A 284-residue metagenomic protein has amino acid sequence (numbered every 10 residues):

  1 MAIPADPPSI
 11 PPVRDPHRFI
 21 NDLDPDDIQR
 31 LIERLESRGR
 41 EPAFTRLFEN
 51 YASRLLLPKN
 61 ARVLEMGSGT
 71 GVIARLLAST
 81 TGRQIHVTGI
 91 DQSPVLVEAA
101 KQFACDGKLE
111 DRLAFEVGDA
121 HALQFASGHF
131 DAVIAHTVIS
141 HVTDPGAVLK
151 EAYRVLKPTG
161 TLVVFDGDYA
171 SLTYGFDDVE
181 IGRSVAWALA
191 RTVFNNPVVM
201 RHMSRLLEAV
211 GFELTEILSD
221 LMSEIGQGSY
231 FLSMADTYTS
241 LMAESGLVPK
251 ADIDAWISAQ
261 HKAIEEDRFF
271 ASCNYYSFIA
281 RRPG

Functional and structural regions predicted by a protein language model:
M1-E33: N-terminal, positively charged/glycine-rich alpha-helical extensions of SAM-dependent methyltransferases
P42-K59, L76: Conserved alpha-helix/loop element of class I SAM-dependent methyltransferases that forms part of the SAM/SAH-binding
L64-M66, T70-A122: Class I SAM-dependent methyltransferase SAM/SAH-binding core
H121-A132: A short acidic, Gly/Pro-enriched loop at the edge of an enzyme's catalytic core that lines a small-molecule cofactor
D131-D144: A short SAM/SAH-binding and catalytic strip from SAM-dependent methyltransferases
G146-T161: A short glycine-rich, Lys/Arg-flanked "PGG" loop and its adjoining helix->strand segment in the class I
V163-G228, M242: Conserved catalytic/acceptor-binding region of the Class I
T215-G284: Conserved Class I S-adenosyl-L-methionine
